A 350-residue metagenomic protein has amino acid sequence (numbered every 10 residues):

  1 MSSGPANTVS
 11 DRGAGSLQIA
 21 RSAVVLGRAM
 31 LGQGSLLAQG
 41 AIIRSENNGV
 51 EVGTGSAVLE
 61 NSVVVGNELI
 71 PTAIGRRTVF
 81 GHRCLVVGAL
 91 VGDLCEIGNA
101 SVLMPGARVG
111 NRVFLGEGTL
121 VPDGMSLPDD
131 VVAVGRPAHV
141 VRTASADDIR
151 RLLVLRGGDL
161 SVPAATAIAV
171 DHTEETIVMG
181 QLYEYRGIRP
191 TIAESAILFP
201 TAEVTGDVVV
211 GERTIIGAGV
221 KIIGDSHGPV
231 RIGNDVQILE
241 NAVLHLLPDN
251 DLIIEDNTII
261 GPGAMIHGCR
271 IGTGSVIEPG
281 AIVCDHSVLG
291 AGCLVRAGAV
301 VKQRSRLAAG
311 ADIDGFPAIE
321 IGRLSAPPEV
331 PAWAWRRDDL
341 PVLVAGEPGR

Functional and structural regions predicted by a protein language model:
S2-G13, E46, E60-I74, G81-R83 (+5 more regions): Glycine-rich hexapeptide-repeat left-handed beta-helix
R21, G27, Q33, Q39 (+17 more regions): Residues on the solvent-exposed faces and adjacent turns of beta-rich solenoids used to engage binding targets
R21, Q39-E46, V113, E117-D123 (+3 more regions): Generic detector of contiguous secondary-structure segments
